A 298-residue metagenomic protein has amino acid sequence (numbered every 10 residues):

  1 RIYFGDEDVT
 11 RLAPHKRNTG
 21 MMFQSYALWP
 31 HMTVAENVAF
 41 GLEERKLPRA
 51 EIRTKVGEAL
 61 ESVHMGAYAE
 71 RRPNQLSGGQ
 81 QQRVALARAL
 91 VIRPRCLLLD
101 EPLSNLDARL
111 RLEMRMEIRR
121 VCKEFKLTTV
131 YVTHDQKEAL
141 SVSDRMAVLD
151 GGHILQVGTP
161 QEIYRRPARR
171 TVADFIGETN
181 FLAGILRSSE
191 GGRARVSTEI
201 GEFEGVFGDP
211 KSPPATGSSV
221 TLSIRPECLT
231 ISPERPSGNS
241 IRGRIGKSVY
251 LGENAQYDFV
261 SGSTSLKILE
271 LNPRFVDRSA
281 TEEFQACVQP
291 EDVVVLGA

Functional and structural regions predicted by a protein language model:
R1-E7: Conserved ABC transporter NBD signature motif
Y3, G41, T230: Detector for the N-terminal beta1/A-loop initiation region of ABC nucleotide-binding domains
E7, R170, G184, G243-G246: Small-residue-enriched segments and motifs
L12-G20, Q24, L28-D174: ABC ATPase nucleotide-binding domains
K137, Q161, R170, L182 (+3 more regions): Glycine-centered loop/turn positions within well-structured domains that cap or flank conserved ligand/cofactor-binding
F175-E178, I185: Elongated periplasmic alpha-helical coiled-coil
T179, S189-A298: Non-catalytic connector elements of ABC transporters
